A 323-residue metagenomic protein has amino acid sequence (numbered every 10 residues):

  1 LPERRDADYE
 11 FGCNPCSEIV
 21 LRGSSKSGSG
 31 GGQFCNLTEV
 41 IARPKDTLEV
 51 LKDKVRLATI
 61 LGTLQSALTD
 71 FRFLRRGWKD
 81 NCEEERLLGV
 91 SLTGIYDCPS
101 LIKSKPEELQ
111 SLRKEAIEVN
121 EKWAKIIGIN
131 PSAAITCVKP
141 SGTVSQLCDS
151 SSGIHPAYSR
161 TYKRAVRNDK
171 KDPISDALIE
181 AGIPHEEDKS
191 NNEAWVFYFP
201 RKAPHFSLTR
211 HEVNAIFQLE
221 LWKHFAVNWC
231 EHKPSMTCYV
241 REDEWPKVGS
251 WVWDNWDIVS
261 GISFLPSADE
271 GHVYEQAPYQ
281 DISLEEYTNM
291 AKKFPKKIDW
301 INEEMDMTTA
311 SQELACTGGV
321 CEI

Functional and structural regions predicted by a protein language model:
L1, F11-F34, T38-D46, K52-L74 (+3 more regions): Catalytic alpha/beta core of large soluble enzyme barrels
R4-D6: Eukaryotic gene-expression regulator signature that favors modular helical reader/repeat domains and their
G28, E49-K52, W78-L87, K103-S111 (+4 more regions): Alpha-helix capping and helix-loop boundary segments enriched in small/acidic/polar residues
T69-R76, G94-P140: Internal maturation/activation junctions in enzymes
D80, S91-G94: C-terminal structured domain segments
G89, C230-H232, A315: Solvent-exposed loop and beta-edge segments used for protein-protein assembly and interaction
M307-I323: Short acidic, low-complexity intrinsically disordered linear motifs used for protein-protein interactions
